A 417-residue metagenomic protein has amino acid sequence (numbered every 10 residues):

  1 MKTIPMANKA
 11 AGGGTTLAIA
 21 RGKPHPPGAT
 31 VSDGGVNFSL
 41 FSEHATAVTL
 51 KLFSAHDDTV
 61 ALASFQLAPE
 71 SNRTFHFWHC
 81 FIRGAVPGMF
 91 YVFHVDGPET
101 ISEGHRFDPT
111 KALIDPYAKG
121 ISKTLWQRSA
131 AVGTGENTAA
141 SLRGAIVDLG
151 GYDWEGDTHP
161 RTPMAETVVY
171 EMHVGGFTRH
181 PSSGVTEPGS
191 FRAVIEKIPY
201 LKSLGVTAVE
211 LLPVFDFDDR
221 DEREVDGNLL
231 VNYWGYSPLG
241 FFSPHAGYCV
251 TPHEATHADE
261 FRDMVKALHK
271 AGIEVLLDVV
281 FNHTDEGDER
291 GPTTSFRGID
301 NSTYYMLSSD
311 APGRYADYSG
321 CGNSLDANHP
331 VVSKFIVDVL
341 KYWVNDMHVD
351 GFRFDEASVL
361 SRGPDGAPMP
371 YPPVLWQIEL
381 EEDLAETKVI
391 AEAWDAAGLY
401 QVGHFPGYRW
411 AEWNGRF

Functional and structural regions predicted by a protein language model:
M1-S32, A63-S64, R73-F77, G84-E171 (+1 more regions): The feature marks proteins involved in alpha-glucan
G34-F38: Structural beta-strand segments of beta-rich domains
F41-A47: Short proline/glycine-enriched turn/loop motifs at strand-loop junctions of beta-rich domains
T49-K51: Beta-strand signatures of extracellular beta-sandwich domains
F53-T59: Change "in extracellular beta-sheet-rich domains … of secreted and cell-surface proteins" to "in beta-sheet-rich domains
A118-K119, W126, H348, S361-D365 (+1 more regions): Conserved alpha/beta catalytic core and glycan-binding cleft of carbohydrate-active enzymes
H173-H348, E356-L380, L399: Substrate-binding/active-site clefts of carbohydrate-active enzymes
